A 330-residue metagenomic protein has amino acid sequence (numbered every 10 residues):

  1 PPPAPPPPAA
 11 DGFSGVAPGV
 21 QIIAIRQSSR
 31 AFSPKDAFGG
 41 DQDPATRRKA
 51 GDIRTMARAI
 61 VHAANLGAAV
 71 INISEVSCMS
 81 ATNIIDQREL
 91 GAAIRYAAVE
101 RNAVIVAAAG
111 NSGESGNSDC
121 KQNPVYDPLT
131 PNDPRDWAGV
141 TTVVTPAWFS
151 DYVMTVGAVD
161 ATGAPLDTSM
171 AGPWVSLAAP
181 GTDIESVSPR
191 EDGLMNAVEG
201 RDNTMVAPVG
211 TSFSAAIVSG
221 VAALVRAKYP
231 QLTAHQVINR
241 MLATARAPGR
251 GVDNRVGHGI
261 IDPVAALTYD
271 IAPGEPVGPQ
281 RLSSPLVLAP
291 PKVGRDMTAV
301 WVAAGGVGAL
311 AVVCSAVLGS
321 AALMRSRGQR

Functional and structural regions predicted by a protein language model:
P1-K49, Y152, A171-W174, Y229-R240: Subtilisin-like serine protease catalytic core
A4, Q27, V61-A69, V76 (+9 more regions): Sec-exported extracytoplasmic/periplasmic mature domains
A10, I53-I60, Q87-I94, V143 (+4 more regions): Extracytoplasmic/secreted envelope proteins and their assembly/folding machinery, especially bacterial periplasmic
Q27, G181-V256: Hydrolase catalytic cores
P44-A50, C78-I84, A164, N203-T211 (+2 more regions): Second-shell loop/turn segments in exported
R48-V70: Substrate-binding/charge-relay-adjacent region of secreted/lumenal peptidase catalytic domains
V70-P189: Catalytic-core segments of hydrolase enzymes
Y229-Q329: C-terminal subdomain of the subtilisin-like protease fold in secreted/lumenal serine endopeptidases
